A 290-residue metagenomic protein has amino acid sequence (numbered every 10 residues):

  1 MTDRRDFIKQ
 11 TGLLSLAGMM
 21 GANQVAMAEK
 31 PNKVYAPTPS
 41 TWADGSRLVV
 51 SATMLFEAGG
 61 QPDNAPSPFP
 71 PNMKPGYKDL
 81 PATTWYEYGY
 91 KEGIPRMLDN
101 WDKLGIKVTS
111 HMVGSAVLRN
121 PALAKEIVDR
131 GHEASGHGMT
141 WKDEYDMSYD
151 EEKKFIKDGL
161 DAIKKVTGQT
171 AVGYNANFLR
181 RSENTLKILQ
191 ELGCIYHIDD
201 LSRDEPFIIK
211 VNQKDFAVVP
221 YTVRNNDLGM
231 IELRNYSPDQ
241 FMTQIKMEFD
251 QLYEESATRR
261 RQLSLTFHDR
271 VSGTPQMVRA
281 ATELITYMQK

Functional and structural regions predicted by a protein language model:
M1-L16: N-terminal secretory signal peptides and thylakoid transit peptides that target proteins across membranes
L16-A17, E254: A generic secondary-structure boundary signal that marks alpha-helix termini
G18-M19, P70: A short hydrophobic/aromatic micro-motif that marks alpha-helical segments and, especially, helix-coil
G21-V25: C-terminal segment of classical bacterial N-terminal signal peptides
P31-G173, F178-A217, M242-L265, V271-K290: Catalytic alpha-helical scaffold of carbohydrate-active enzymes acting on polysaccharides/glycoconjugates
T222-F249: A conserved mid-domain beta-alpha-beta active-site/ligand-binding segment of alpha/beta enzyme cores
